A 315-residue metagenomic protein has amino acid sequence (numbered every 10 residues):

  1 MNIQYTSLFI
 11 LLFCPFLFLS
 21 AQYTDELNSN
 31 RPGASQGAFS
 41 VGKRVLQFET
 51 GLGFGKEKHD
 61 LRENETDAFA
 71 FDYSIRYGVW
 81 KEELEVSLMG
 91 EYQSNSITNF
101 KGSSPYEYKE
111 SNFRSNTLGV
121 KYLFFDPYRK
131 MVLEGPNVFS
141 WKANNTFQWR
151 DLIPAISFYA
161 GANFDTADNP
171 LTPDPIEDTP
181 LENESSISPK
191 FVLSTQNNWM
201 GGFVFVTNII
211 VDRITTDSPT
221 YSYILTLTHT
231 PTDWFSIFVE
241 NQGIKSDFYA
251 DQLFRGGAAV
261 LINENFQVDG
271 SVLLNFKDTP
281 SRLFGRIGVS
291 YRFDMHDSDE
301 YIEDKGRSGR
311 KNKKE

Functional and structural regions predicted by a protein language model:
M1-L27: Bacterial Sec-dependent N-terminal signal peptides
Q22-I214, S218-E315: Transmembrane beta-barrel domains of Gram-negative outer membranes and organellar outer membranes
